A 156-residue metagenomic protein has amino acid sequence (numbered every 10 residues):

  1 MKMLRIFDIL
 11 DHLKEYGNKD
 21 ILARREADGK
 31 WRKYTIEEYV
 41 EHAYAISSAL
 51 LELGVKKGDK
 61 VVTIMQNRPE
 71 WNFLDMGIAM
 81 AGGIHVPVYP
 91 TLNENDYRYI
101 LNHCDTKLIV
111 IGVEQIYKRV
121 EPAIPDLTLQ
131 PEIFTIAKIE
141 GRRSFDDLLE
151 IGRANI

Functional and structural regions predicted by a protein language model:
M1-R5, R25: Flexible, non-catalytic linker and terminal segments flanking ANL/adenylate-forming cores
I9-Y34, A137-E140: AMP-dependent adenylate-forming
L22-R68, N72, M76, N93-R98 (+1 more regions): Conserved AMP-binding/adenylate-forming core of the ANL superfamily
E26-D28, Y117-I156: ANL superfamily adenylate-forming
G82: Structured binding elements
P90-P122: Conserved ATP-dependent adenylate/AMP-binding module captured primarily in the ANL superfamily
